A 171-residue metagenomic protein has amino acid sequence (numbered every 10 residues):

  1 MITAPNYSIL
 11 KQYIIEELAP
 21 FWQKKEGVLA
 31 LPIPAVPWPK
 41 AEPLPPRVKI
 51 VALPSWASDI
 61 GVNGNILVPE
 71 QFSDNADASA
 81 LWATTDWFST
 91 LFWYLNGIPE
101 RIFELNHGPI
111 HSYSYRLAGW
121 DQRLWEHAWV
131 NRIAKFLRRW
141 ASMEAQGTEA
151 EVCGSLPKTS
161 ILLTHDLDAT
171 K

Functional and structural regions predicted by a protein language model:
M1-K171: Terminal accessory/targeting
